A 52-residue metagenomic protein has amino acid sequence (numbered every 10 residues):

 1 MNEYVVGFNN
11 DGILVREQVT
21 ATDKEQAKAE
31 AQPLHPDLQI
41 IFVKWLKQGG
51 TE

Functional and structural regions predicted by a protein language model:
M1-V15: Short aromatic-glycine-(Arg/Gly/Cys) micro-motifs in beta-strand/loop hairpins
N10, D23, K44-K47: N-terminal regions of proteins, emphasizing targeting and processing segments when present
D11-I13, Q32-H35: A generic structural signal for short, solvent-exposed coil/turn residues that cap or connect secondary-structure
I13-D23: A short, exposed loop/beta-hairpin motif centered on an aromatic-Gly-Thr core
K24-E25, H35: Alpha-helical interaction segments
P33-E52: Short, mixed-charge low-complexity intrinsically disordered segments
